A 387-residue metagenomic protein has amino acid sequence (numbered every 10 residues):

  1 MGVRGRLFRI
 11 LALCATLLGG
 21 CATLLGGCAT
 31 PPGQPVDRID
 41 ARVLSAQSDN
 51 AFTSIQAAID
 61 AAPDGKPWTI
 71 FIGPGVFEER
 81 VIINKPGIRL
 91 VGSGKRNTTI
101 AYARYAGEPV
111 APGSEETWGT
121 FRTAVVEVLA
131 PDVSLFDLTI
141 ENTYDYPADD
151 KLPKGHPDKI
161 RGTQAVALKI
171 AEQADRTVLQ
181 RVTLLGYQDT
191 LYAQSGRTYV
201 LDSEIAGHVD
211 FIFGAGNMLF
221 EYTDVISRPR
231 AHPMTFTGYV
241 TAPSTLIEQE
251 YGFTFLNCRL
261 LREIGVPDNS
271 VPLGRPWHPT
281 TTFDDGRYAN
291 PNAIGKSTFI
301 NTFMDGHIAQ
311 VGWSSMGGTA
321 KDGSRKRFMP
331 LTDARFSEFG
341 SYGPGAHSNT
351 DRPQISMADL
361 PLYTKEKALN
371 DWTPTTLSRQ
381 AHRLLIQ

Functional and structural regions predicted by a protein language model:
G2-A12: Bacterial N-terminal signal peptides that target proteins for export
R4, A29-P32: Intrinsically disordered, low-complexity regions enriched for glutamine and histidine
L11, G26-G27, I82: Residue-level recognition of conserved structural "scaffold" positions that shape functional pockets and channels
A12-G20: Hydrophobic helical h-region of N-terminal Sec-dependent signal peptides in bacterial secretory/periplasmic proteins
A15, L25, D60-P63: A ubiquitous, low-specificity "background" feature that marks scattered single residues across proteins without
G33-Q387: Sequence-level preference for short, compositionally simple segments enriched in small aliphatic or small polar residues
